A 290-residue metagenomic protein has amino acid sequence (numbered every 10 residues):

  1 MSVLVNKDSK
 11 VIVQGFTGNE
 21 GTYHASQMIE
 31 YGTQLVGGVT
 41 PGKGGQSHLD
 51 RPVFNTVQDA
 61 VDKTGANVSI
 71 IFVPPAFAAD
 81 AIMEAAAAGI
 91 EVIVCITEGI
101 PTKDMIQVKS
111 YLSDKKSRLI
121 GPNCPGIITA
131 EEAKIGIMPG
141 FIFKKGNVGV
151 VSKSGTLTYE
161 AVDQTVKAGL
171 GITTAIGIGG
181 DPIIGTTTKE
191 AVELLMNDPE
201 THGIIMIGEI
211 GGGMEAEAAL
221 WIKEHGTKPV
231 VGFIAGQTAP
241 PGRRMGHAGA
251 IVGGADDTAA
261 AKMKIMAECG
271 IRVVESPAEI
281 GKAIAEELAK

Functional and structural regions predicted by a protein language model:
M1-K290: Catalytic-core regions of core metabolic enzymes, especially those transforming organic acids/acyl-group intermediates
